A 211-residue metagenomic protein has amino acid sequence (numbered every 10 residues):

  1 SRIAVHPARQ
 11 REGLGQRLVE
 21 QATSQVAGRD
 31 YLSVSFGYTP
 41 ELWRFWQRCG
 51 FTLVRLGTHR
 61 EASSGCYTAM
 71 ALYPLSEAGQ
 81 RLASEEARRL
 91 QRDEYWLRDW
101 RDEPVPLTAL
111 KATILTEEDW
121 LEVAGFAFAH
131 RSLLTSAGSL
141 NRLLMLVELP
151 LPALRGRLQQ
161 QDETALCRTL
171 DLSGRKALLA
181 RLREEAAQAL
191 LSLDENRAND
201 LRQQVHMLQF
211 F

Functional and structural regions predicted by a protein language model:
R2-P7, S24-F211: Terminal substrate-recognition subdomain of acyl/acetyltransferases
R11-A22: Glycine-rich acyl-CoA binding loop
